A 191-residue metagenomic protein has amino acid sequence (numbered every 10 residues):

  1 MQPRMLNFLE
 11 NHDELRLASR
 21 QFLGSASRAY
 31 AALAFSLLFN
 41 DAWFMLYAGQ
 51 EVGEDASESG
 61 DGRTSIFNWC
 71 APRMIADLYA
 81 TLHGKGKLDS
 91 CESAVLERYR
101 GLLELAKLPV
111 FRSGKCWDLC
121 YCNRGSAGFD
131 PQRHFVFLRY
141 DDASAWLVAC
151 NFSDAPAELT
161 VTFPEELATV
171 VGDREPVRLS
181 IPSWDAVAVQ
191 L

Functional and structural regions predicted by a protein language model:
Q2-E158, F163: Loop/helix patches that line or flank the sugar-binding groove of alpha-linked glycan CAZymes
E10, D141, G172, P182-S183: Short, ordered coil/turn segments that flank beta-strands lining enzyme active or ligand-binding pockets
G49, T169, V187-V189: Intrinsic disorder/low-complexity segments
T162-R174: Solvent-exposed beta-hairpin/edge-strand motifs
E175-L191: C-terminal beta-strand-rich structural cap/linker in extracellular carbohydrate-active enzymes
